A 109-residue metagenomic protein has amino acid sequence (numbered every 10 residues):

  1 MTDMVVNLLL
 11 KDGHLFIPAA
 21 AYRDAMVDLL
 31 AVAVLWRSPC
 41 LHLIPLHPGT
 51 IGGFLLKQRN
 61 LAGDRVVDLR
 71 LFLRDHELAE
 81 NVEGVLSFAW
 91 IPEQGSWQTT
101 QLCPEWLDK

Functional and structural regions predicted by a protein language model:
M1-H14, A19-K109: Long, contiguous, secondary-structure-rich segments that constitute the structural scaffold of globular domains
